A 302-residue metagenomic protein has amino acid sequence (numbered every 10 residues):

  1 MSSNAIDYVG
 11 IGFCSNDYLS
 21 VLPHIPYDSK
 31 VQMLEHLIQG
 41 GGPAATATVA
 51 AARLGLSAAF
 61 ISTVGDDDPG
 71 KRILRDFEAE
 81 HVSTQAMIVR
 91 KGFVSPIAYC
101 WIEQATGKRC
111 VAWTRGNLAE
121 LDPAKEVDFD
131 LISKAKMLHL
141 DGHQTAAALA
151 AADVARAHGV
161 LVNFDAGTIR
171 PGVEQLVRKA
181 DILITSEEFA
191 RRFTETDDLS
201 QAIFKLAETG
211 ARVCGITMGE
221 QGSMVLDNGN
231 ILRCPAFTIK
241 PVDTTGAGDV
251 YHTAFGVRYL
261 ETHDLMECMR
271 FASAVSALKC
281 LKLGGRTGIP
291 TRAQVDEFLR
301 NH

Functional and structural regions predicted by a protein language model:
M1-T63, D68-R72, E78-A79, K240: Glycine-rich phosphate/adenosyl-contacting loop at the front of the ribokinase-like
M1-V9, Q32, L199-H302: Conserved phosphate-binding/catalytic region of the ribokinase-like
V49, I97-W101, C110, G222-V225: Short beta-strand scaffold segments in enzyme catalytic cores
A79-G92: A glycine-rich helix N-cap at a beta->alpha junction
V89-R90, C100-M137, G142: Conserved phosphate-binding/catalytic loop of the ribokinase/pfkB sugar-kinase fold
A152-R233: Conserved phosphate/ATP/ADP-binding segment of small-molecule kinases
